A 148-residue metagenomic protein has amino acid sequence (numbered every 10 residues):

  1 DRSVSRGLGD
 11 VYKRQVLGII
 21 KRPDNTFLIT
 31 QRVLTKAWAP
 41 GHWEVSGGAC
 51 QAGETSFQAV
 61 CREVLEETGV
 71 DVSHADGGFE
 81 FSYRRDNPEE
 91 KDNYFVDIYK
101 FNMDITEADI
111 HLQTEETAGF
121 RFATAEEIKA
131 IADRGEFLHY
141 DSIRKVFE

Functional and structural regions predicted by a protein language model:
D1-L8, Y12: Single conserved hydrophobic/aromatic residue that forms the stacking wall/gate of nucleotide- or nucleobase-binding
V4, G18, S46, Y99-F101: A structural signal for short, well-ordered beta-strand segments
R14-V16, N25, D97, A118: Change "...and in nucleic-acid phosphodiester-cleaving endonucleases..." to "...and in nucleic-acid processing enzymes
L17-G47: A glycine-rich, hydrophobic loop/mini-helix early in the fold
P23, R32-T35, G48-C50, T55 (+2 more regions): Beta-hairpin (beta-strand-turn-beta-strand) motif
R32, R62-E66, R121: Short, cationic motifs built from Arg/Lys/His that form the positively charged side of catalytic pockets
K36, P40-G41, F81-D86, E90-E148: Nudix hydrolase/Nudix homology domain
V45-G78: The catalytic Nudix box helix
